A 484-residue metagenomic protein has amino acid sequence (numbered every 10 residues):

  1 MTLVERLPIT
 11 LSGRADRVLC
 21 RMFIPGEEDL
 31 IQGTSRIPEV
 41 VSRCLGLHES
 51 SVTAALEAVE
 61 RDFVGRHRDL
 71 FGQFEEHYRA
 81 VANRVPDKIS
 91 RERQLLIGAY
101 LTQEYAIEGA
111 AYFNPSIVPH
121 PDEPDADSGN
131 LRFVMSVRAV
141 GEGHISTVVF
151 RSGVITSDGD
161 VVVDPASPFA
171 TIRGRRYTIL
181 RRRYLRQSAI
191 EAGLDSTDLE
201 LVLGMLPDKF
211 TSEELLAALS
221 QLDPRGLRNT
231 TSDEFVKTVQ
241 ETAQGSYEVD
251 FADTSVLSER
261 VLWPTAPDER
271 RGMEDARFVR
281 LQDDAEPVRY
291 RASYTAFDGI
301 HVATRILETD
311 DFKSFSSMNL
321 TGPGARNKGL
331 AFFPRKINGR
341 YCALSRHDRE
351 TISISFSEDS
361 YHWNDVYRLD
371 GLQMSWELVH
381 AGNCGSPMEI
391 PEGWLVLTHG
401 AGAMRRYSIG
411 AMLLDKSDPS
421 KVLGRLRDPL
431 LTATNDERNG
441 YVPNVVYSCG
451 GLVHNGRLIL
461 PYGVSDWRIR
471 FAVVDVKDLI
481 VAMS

Functional and structural regions predicted by a protein language model:
M1-R271, R280-L330, R335-V379, E389-Y441 (+2 more regions): Beta-rich carbohydrate-recognition and catalytic domains
F278, A331-R335, C384-S386, S448-V453: Beta-rich, blade/repeat-based domains predominating in secreted/periplasmic proteins but also intracellular
W376-C384, N444-Y447: Donor nucleotide-activated moiety binding/catalytic core segment of transferases that use nucleotide-activated donors
V396-L397, V446-G450: Extended, compositionally biased non-globular segments
